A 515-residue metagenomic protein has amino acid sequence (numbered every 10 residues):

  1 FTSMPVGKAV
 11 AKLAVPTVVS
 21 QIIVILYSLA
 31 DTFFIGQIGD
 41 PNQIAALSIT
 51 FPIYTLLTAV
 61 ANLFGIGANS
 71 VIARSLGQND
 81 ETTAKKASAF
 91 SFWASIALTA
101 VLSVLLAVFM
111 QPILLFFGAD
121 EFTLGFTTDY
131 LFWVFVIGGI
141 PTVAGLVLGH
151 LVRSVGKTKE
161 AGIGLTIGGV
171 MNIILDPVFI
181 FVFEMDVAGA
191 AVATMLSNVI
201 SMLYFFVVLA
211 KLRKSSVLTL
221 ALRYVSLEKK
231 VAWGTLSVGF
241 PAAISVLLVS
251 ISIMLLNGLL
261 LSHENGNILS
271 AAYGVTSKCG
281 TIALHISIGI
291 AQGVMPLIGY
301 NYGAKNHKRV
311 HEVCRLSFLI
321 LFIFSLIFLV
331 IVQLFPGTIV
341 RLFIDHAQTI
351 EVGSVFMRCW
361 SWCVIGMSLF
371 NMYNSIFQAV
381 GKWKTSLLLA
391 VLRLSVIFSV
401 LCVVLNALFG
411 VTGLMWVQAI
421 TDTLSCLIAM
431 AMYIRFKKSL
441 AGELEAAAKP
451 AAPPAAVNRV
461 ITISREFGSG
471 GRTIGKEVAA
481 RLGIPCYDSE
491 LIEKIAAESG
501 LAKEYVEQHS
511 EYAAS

Functional and structural regions predicted by a protein language model:
F1-A14, I72-G138, V182-G239, I298-C363 (+1 more regions): Short alpha-helical transmembrane segments in multi-pass integral membrane proteins
K12-D31, G168, S197-S201, F205 (+1 more regions): Transmembrane helical elements of multi-pass membrane transporters/channels
L26-A45, L114-E121, V178-M185, L247-K278 (+4 more regions): Helix-terminus/linker motif at the lipid-water interface of multi-pass membrane proteins
I44-V104, T142-A161, N257, A272-V330 (+2 more regions): Small-residue-rich hydrophobic transmembrane alpha-helices
L56-A59, S103, N172-P177, M202-F206 (+4 more regions): Hydrophobic transmembrane alpha-helices of multi-pass small-molecule transporters
G65, V134-R153, A161-N172, A190-F205 (+4 more regions): Short runs within selected transmembrane alpha-helices of multi-pass transporters and secretion channels
I463-A479: Glycine-rich phosphate-binding P-loop
A496-S515: ATP-dependent small-molecule kinase phosphotransfer cores that center on conserved nucleotide phosphate-binding segments
